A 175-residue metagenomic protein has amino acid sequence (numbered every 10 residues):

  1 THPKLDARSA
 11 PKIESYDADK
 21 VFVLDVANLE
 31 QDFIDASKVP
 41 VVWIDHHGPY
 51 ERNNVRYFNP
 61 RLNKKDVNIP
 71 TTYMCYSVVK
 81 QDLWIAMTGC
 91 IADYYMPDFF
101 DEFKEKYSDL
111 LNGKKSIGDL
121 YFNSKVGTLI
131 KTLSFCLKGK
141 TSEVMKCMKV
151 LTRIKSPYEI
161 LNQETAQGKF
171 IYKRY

Functional and structural regions predicted by a protein language model:
T1-Y121, Y172-K173: Replace "Mg2+/Mn2+-dependent" with "divalent metal-dependent
D98-E102, L110-Y175: Hard-cation-handling environments
